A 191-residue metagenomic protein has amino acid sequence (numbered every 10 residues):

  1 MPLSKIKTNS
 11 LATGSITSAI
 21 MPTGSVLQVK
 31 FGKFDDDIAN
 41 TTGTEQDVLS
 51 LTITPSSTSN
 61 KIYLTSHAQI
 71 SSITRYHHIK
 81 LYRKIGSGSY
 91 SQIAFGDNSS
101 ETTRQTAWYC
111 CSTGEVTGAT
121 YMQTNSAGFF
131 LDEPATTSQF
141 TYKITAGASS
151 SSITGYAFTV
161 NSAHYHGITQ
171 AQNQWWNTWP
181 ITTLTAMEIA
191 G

Functional and structural regions predicted by a protein language model:
P2-D37, G191: Glycine-rich, low-complexity segments
L3, G24-V26, T42-E45, S89-Q92: Tryptophan-centered short beta-strand motifs
G14, S25, T44-Q46, S57-S59 (+1 more regions): Short, surface-exposed loop/turn motifs at beta-strand boundaries within globular domains
K33, I38-T41, S56-Q139, K143-G191: Terminal beta-strand-rich extracellular "head" domains that mediate receptor/glycan or other ligand binding
L49-I53: Extended, low-complexity regulatory regions
